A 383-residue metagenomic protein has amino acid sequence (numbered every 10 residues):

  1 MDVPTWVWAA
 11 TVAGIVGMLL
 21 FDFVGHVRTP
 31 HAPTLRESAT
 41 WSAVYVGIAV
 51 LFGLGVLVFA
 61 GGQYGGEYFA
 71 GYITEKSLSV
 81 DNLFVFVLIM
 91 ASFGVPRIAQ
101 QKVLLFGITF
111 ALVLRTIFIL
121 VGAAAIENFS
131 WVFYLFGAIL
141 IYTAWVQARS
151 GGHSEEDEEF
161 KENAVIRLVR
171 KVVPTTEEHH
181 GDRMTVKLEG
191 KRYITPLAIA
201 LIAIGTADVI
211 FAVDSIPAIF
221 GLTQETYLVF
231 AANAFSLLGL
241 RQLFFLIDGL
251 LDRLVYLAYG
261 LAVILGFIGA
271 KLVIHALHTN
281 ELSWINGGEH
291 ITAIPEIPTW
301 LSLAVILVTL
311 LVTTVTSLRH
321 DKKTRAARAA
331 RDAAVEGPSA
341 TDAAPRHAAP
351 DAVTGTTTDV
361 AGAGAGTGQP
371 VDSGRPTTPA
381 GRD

Functional and structural regions predicted by a protein language model:
M1-D383: Multi-pass alpha-helical transmembrane bundle typical of ion/small-solute transporters and intramembrane aspartyl
